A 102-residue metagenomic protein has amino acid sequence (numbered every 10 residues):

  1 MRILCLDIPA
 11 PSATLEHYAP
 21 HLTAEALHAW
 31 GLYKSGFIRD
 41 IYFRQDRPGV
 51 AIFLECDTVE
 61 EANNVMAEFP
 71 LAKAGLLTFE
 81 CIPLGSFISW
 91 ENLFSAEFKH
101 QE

Functional and structural regions predicted by a protein language model:
M1-E102: Conserved, structured core segments of small domains
